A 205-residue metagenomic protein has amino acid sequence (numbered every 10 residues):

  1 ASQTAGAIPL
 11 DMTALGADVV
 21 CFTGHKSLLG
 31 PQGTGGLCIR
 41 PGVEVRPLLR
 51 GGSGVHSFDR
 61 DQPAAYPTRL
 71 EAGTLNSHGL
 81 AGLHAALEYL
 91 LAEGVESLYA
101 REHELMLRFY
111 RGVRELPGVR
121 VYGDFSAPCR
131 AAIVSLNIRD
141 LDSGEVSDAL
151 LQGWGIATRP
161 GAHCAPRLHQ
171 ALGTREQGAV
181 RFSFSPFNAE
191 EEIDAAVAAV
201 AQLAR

Functional and structural regions predicted by a protein language model:
A1-R205: Pyridoxal 5′-phosphate
